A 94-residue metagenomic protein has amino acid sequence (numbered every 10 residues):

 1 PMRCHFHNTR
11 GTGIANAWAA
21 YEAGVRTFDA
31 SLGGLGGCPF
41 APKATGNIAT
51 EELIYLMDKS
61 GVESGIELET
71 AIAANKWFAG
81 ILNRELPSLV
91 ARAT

Functional and structural regions predicted by a protein language model:
P1-T94: Catalytic cores and adjacent flexible loops of soluble metabolic enzymes that perform enolate/carbanion chemistry on
